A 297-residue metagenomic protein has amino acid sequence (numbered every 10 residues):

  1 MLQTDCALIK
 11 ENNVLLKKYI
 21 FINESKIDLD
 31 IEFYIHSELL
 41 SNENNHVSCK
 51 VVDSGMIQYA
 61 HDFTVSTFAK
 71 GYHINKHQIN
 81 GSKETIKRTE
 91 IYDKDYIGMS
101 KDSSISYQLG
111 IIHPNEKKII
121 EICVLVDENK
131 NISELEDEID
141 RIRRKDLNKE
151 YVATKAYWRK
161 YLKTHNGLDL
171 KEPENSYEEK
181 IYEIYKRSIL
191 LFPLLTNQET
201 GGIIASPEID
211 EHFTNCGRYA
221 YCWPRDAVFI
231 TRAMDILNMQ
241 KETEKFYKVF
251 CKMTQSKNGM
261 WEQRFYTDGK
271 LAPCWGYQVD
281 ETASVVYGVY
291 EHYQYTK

Functional and structural regions predicted by a protein language model:
A7-K18, N23-R218: Acidic/polar, glycine-enriched structural segments that form the non-catalytic walls/loops of the carbohydrate-binding
N23, Y219-K297: Aromatic-rich carbohydrate-recognition surfaces in CAZymes
